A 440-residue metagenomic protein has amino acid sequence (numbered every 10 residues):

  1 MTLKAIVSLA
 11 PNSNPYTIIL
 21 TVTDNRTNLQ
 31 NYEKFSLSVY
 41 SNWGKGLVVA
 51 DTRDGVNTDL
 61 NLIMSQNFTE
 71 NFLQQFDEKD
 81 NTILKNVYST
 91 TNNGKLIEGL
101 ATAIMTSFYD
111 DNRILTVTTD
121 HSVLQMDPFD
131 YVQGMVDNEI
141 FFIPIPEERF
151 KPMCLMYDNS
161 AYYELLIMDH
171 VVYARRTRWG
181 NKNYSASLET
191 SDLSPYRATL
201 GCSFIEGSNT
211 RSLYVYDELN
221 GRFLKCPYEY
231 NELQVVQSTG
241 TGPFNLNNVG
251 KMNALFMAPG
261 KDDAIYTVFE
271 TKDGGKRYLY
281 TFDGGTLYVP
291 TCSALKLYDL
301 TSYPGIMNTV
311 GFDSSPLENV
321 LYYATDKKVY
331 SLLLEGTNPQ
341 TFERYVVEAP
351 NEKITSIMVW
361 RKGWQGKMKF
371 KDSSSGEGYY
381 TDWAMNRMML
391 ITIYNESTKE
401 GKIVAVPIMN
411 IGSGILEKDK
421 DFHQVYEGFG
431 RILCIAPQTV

Functional and structural regions predicted by a protein language model:
M1-W43: Beta-strand-enriched, solvent-exposed domains that form extended recognition/catalytic surfaces
S36-N67: An edge-strand/N-cap motif at the start of beta-rich repeat modules
D59-N61, K328, K402-V404: A short loop-to-beta-strand structural motif that recurs across blades of beta-propeller domains
M64-L84, A405-M409: Extended intrinsically disordered, low-complexity coil regions enriched in Ser, Thr, Gly, Ala and often Pro
E78-G94, D110-V320, L332, T337-Y345 (+2 more regions): Preference for solvent-exposed, low-hydrophobicity sequence contexts
G99-M105, K251-M257, P304-D313, I354-M358 (+2 more regions): Beta-rich, blade/repeat-based domains predominating in secreted/periplasmic proteins but also intracellular
I306-S397: Loop/turn-rich, solvent-exposed surfaces of beta-rich toroidal or solenoidal domains
Y379-V440: Blade-level signature of beta-propeller repeat domains, shared across WD40, Kelch, NHL, RCC1 and BNR/Asp-box propellers
